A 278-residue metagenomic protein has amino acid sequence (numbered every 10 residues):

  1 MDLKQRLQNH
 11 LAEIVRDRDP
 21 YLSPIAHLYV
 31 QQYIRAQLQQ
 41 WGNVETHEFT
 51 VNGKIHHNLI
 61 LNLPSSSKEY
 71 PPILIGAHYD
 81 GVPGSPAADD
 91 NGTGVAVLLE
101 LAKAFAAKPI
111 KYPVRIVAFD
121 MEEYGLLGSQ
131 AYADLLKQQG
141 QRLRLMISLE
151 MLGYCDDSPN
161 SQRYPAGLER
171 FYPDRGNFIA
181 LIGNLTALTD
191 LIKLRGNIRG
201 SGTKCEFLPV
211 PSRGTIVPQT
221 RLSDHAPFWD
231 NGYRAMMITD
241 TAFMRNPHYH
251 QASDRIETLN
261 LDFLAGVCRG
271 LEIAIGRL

Functional and structural regions predicted by a protein language model:
D2-Q8, Y21-Q32, A88-A96, E123-L127 (+4 more regions): Soluble non-cytosolic domains of exported or imported proteins
Q5, N9-A12, L28, Q32 (+9 more regions): Solvent-exposed, polar/charged alpha-helical surfaces in well-ordered, non-transmembrane soluble domains, broadly
R6-P64, L208: A non-catalytic alpha/beta surface segment that caps or lines the substrate-entry region of metallo-dependent hydrolase
A12-P20, R35, Q39, N43 (+8 more regions): Sec-exported extracytoplasmic/periplasmic mature domains
I60, L74-G76, R115-A118, R144-L149 (+1 more regions): Structural recognition of the beta-strand scaffold that forms the well-ordered cores of secreted hydrolase catalytic
S65-P72: Proline/glycine-enriched tight loop/beta-turn segments at coil->beta junctions that connect or precede beta-strands
V82-I192, V217-T220: Acidic/histidine-rich catalytic neighborhood of metal-dependent amide-processing enzymes
N160, Y164-L278: Active-site-adjacent substrate-binding region of metalloamidase/peptidase-like peptide-processing proteins
